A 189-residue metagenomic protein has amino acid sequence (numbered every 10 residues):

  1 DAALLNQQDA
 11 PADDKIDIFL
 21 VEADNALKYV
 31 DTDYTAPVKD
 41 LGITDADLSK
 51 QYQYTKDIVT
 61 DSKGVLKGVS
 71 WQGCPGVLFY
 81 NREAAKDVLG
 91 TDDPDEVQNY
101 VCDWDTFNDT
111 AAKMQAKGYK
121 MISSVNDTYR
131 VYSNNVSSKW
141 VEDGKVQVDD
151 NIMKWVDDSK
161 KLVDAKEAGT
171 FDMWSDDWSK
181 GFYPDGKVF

Functional and structural regions predicted by a protein language model:
D1-L5, V101-T106, F171-P184: Short helix-initiation/N-cap motifs at beta->coil->alpha
D1-Q51, V65, D87-V88, F189: Extracytoplasmic "Venus flytrap"/periplasmic binding protein-like
A10-D14, Y29-D31, V59-K63, S70-Q72 (+2 more regions): Extracellular/periplasmic catalytic domains that process cell-envelope and extracellular macromolecules
V21-N25, V125-T128, D176: Beta->alpha turn/N-cap motifs
A26-V30, G76-L78, Y129-S133: Short catalytic/ligand-binding loop motif for oxyanion handling, primarily in non-cytosolic enzymes, centered on
D33, K166-G169, G181, D185-F189: Short glycine-centered helix-capping/turn motifs at secondary-structure transition points
D33-A36, N134-W140: Short secondary-structure boundary/capping segments
K39-S49, D57-T128, K139-M173: Helix-loop-helix "hinge/cap" segment bordering the ligand-binding cleft or interdomain interface
